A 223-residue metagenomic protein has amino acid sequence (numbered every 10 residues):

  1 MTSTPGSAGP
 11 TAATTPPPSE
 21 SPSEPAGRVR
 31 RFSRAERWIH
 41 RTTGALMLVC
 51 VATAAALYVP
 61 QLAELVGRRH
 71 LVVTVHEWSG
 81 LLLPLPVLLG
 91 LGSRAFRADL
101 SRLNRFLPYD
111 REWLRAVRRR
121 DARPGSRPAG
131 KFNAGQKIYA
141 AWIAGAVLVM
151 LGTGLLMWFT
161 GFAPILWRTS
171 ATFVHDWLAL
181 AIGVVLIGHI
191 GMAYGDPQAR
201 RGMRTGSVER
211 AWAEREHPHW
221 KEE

Functional and structural regions predicted by a protein language model:
M1-E223: Membrane-embedded alpha-helical bundles that constitute the cytochrome b-like, heme-associated redox core of multi-pass
